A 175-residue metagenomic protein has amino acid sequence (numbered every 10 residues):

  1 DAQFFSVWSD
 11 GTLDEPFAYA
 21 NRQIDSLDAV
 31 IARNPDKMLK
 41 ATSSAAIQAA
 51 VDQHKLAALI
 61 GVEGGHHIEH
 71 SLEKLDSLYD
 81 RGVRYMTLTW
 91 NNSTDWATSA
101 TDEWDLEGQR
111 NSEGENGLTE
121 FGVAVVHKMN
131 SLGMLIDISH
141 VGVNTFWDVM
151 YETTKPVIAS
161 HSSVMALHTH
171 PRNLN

Functional and structural regions predicted by a protein language model:
D1-S112, T169-N175: N-terminal hydrophobic targeting/anchoring segments and the immediately downstream early-domain regions of hydrolases
S26-V30, H127-K128, S160: A generic short-segment signal for beta-strand/edge and adjacent turn/coil regions
G64, V141, S162: Active-site metal-binding loops of divalent metal-dependent hydrolases
H70-D80, W104-I158, P171-N175: Histidine/acidic residue-rich metal-binding segments in metalloenzymes
M165-L167: Extended hydrophobic/aromatic segments used for targeting, binding, or gating
